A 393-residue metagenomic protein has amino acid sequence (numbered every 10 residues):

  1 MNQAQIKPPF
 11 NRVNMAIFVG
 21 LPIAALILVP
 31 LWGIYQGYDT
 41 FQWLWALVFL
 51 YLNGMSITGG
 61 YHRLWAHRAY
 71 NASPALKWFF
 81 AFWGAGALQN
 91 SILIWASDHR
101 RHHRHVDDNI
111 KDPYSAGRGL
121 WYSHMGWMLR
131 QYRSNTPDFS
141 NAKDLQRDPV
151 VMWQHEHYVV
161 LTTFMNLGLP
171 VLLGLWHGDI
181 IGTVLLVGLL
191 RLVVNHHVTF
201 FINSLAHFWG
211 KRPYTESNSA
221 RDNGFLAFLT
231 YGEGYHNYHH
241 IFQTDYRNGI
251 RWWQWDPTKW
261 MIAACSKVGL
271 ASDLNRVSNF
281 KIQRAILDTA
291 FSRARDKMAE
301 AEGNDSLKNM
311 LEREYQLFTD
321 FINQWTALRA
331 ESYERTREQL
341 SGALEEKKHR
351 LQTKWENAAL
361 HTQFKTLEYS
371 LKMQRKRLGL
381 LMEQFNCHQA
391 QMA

Functional and structural regions predicted by a protein language model:
M1-F200, Y246-A393: Non-catalytic, topology-defining segments of multipass membrane proteins
S56-T58, S204, N223, E233: Generic hydrophobic/packing signal
N90-I94, G224, I241: Membrane-interface module
L145-V150, W209-Y235: Active-site-proximal inter-transmembrane loops
L205-G210, F242-R247: Interfacial helix-loop-helix junctions of multi-pass membrane proteins
Y235-Q243: Short amphipathic alpha-helical "interface-anchor" segments enriched in bulky aromatics
